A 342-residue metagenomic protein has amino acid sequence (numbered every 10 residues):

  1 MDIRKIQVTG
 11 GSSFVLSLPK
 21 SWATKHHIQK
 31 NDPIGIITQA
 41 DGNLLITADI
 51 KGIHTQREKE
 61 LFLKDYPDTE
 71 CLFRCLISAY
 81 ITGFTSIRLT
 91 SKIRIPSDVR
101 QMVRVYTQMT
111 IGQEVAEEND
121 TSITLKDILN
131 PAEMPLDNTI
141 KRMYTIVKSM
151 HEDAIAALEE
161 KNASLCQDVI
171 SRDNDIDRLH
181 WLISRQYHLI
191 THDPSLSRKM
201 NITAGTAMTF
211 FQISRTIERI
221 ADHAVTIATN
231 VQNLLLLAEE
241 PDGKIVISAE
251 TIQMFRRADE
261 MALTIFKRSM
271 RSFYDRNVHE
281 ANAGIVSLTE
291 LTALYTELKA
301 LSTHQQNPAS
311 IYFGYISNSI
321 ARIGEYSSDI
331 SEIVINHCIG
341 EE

Functional and structural regions predicted by a protein language model:
D2-I6, G11-S13, S17-E342: Cytosolic, long alpha-helical scaffolding segments
